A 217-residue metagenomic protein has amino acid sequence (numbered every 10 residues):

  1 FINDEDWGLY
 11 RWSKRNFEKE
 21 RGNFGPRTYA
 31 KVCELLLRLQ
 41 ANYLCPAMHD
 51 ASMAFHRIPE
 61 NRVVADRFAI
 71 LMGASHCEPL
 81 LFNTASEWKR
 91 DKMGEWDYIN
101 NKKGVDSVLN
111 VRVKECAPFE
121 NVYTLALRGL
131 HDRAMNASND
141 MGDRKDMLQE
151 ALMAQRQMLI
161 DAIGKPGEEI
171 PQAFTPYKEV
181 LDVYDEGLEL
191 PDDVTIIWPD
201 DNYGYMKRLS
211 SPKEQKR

Functional and structural regions predicted by a protein language model:
F1-I99, A117, F174-T175, L188-P191 (+2 more regions): Feature activates predominantly on carbohydrate-active enzymes
H49, H56, D66-R67, M93-K216: Gly/Pro-rich turn-and-neighbor structural signature
